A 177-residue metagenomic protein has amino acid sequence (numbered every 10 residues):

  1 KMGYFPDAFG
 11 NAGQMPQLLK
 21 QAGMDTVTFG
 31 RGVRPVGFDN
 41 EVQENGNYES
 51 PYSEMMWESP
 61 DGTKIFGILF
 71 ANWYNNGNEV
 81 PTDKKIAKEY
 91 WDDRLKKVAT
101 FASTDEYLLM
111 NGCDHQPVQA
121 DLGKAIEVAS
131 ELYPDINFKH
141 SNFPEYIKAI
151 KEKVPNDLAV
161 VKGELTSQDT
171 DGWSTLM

Functional and structural regions predicted by a protein language model:
K1-M177: Catalytic-domain carbohydrate-binding cleft regions of carbohydrate-active enzymes
